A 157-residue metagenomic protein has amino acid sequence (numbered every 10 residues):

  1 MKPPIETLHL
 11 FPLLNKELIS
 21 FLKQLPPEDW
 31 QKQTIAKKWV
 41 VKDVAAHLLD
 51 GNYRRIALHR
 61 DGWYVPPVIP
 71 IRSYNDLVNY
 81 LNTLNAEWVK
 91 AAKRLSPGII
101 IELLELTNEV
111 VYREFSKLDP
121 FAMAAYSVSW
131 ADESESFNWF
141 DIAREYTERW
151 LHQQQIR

Functional and structural regions predicted by a protein language model:
M1-D43: An N-terminal domain-cap segment
M1-E6, R54-V110: Short, helix-capping/interhelical loops that line the mouth of catalytic, cofactor-, or ligand-binding pockets
L8, L22-P26, Q33, V78 (+4 more regions): A generic structural signal for ordered alpha-helices
L10-L13, K23, I71-Y80, A143-E145: Short, functional N-terminal and low-complexity linear motifs
N15, I19-K23, N52-I56, E105-S116 (+1 more regions): Structural signal for well-ordered, non-membrane alpha-helices
W30-N75, A125-R157: Short, contiguous alpha-helical
K93-R149: Internal, conserved structured core segments that host functional sites
